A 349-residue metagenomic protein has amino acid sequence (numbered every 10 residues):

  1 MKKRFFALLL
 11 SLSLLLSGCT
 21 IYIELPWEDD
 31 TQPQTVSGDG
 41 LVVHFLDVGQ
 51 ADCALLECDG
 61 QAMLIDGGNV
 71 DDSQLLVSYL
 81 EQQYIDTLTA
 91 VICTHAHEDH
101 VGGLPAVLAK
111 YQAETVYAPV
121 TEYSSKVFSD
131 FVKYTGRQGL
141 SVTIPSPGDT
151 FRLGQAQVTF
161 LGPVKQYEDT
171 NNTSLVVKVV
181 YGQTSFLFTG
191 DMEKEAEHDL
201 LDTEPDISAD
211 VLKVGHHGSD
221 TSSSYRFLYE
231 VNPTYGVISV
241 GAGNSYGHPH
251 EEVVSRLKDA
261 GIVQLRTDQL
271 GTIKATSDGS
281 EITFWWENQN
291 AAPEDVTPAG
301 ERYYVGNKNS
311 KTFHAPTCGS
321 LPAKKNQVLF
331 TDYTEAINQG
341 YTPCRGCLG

Functional and structural regions predicted by a protein language model:
K2-F5, L16-G300, S320, N326 (+3 more regions): Non-globular, low-confidence helical/coil segments that flank catalytic cores
T297-K311: SH3-family beta-barrel domains
N307, A336-N338: Immediate flanking context of iron-sulfur cluster ligation sites
N307-A323: Short aromatic-glycine-(Arg/Gly/Cys) micro-motifs in beta-strand/loop hairpins
L348-G349: Short, solvent-exposed mixed-charge patches
